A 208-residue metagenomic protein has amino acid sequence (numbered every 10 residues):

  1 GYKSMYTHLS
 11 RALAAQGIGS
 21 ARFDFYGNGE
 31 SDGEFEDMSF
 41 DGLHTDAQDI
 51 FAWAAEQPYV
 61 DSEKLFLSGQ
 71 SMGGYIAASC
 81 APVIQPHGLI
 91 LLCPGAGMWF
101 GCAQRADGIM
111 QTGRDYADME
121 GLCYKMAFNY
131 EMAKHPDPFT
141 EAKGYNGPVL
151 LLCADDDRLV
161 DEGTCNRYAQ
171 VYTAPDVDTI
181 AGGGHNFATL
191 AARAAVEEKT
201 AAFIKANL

Functional and structural regions predicted by a protein language model:
G1-A15, S20-D24: Short, surface-exposed "cap/lid" segments of acyl-processing enzymes
Y2, A21, N28-V60: Catalytic nucleophile-loop/oxyanion-hole region of alpha/beta-hydrolase and closely related hydrolase-like folds
T7, D41-T45, A194-E197: Non-membrane alpha-helical structural segments and their capping/turn regions in soluble enzymes
R11, A78-S79, T140-K143: Alpha-helical segments flanking ligand/cofactor-binding loops in enzyme cores
Q16-G19, Q57, V171: Conserved dinucleotide-binding and phosphotransfer motif residues
G19, D24-S31, G95, G183-G184: Short beta-to-alpha linker loops that shape the active-site pocket of alpha/beta-hydrolase fold enzymes
D49-I109: Primarily recognizes the serine-hydrolase "nucleophile elbow" in alpha/beta-hydrolase and SGNH/GDSL folds
I84-R167, V171-I180, G184-N207: The alpha/beta-hydrolase serine catalytic core
